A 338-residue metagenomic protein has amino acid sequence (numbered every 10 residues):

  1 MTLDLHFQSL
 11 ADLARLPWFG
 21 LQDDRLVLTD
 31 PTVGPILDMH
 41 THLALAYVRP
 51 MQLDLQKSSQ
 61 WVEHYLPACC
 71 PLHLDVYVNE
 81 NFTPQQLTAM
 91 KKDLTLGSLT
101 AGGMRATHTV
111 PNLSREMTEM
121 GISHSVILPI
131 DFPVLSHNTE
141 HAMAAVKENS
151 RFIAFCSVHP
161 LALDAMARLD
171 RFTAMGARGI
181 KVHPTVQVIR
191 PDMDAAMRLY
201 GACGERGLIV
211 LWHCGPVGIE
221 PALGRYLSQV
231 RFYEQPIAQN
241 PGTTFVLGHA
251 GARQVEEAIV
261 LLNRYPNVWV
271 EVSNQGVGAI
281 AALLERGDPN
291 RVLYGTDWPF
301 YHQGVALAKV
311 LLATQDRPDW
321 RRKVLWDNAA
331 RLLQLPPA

Functional and structural regions predicted by a protein language model:
M1-P35, R49-M104, H108-R115, H124 (+2 more regions): Mid-to-C-terminal alpha-helical segments outside catalytic/metal-binding sites
D12-W18, E119-W212, P216: Active-site gating/metal-coordination segments in enzymes
H40, M117, F172, I180 (+6 more regions): Conserved, mostly hydrophobic/aromatic
H40-A46, H213, H249: Histidine-centered divalent metal-coordination motifs
Y47-L53, N138-E140, R168, L223-R225 (+4 more regions): Short aromatic-enriched loop/helix-cap "lid" or pocket-rim segments at secondary-structure transitions that line
G103-T107, D131-H137, H159-A165, Q187-D194 (+4 more regions): Acidic-and-aromatic substrate-binding clefts and catalytic sites of carbohydrate-active enzymes
V110-S114, T139-M143, L169-D170, A196 (+4 more regions): Generic structural signal for well-ordered alpha-helices, preferentially at hydrophobic/aromatic core positions
A177-V182, I189-L293: Catalytic pocket-lining loop regions of alpha/beta-barrel enzymes, especially the amidohydrolase/enolase/GH5 lineages
